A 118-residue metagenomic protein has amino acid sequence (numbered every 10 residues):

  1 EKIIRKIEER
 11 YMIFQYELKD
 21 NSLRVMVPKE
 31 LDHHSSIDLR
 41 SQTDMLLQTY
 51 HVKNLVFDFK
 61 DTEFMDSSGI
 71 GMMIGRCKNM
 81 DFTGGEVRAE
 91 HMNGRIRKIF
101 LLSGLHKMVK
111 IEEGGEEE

Functional and structural regions predicted by a protein language model:
E1-Y11: Short, Lys/Arg-enriched N-terminal segments with co-localized hydrophobic residues within the first ~10-30 amino acids
K6, Q15-E17, L47, N79: Generic marker of residues within folded, mature protein domains
I7-E9, L18, G104: A generic structural signal for short, non-catalytic loop/turn and secondary-structure boundary residues
M12-S41: STAS-typified acidic loop motif
L23, E116-E118: A short acidic, often aromatic-flanked loop/helix-cap motif at beta-alpha or helix-coil junctions that lines enzyme
E30-M108: Amphipathic alpha-helical interaction surfaces in cytosolic regulatory modules
K110-G114: Short acidic-hydrophobic, aromatic-tinged amphipathic segments that line or gate anion-handling sites
